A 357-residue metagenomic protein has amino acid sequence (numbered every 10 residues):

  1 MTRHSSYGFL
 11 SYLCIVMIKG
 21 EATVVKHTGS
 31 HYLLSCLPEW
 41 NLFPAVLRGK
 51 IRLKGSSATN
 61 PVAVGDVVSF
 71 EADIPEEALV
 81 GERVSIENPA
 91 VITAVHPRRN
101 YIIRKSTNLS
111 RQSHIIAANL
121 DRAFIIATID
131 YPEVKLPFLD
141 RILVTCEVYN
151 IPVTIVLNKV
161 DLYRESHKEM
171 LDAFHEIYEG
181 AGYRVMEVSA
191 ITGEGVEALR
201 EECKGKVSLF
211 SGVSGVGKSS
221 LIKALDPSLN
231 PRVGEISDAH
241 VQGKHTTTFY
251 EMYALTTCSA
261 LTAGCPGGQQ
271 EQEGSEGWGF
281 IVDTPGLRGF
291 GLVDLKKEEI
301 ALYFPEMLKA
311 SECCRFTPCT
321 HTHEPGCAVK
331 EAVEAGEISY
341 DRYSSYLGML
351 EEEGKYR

Functional and structural regions predicted by a protein language model:
M1-I15: N-terminal amphipathic/basic-hydrophobic helices that include classical n-h-c signal peptides and signal-anchor
Y12-I18, S30, L37, S57-P89 (+4 more regions): Helix-rich effector regions associated with P-loop NTPase G domains
E21-V46: S1/OB-fold single-stranded RNA-binding interface
L42-T59: Beta-strand/loop nucleic-acid-binding surfaces
I116-R122, I126-A181: Phosphate-binding glycine-rich loops and their immediate beta-loop-alpha structural context
Y163-S214: Canonical P-loop GTPase G-domain recognition
K218: Conserved lysine of the Walker
